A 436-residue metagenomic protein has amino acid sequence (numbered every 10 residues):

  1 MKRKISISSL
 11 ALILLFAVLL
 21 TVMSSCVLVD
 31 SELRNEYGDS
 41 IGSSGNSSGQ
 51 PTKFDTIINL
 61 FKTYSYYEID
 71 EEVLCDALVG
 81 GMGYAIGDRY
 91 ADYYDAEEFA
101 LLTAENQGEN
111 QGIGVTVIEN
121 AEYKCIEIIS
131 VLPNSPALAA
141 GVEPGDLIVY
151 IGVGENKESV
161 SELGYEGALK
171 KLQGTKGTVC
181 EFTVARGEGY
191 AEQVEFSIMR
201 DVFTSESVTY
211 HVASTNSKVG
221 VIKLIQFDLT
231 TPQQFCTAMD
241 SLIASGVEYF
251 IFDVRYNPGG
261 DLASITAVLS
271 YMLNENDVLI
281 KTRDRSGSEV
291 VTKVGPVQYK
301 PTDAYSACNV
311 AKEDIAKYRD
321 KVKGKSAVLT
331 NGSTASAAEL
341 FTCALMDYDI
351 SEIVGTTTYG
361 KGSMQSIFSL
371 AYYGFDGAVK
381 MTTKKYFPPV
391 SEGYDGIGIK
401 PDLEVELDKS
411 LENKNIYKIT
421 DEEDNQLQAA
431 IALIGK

Functional and structural regions predicted by a protein language model:
M1-S48, F54, I58, C75 (+5 more regions): Gram-positive cell-envelope targeting signals
P51-E105, E188-G189: Interdomain regulatory linker/hinge segments that flank or connect interaction modules in polarity/junction/synaptic
D88-E127, S197: PDZ/PDZ-like peptide-tail recognition elements
L101, A191-Q193, T204-V208, G259-L329 (+3 more regions): Gly/Ser/Thr-rich loop/hinge elements
G108-V153: Glycine-rich active-site/cofactor-binding loop and its immediate structural neighborhood
A137-G164, F250-D253, I353-V354: Conserved PDZ fold ligand-binding element
L147-T183, Q233-C236, A263-S264, K361-Y372: PDZ domains, with a preference for the canonical peptide-binding region formed by the helix
L163-Y210, T382-T383: PDZ-domain C-terminal substructure recognizer with occasional recognition of PDZ-binding tails
